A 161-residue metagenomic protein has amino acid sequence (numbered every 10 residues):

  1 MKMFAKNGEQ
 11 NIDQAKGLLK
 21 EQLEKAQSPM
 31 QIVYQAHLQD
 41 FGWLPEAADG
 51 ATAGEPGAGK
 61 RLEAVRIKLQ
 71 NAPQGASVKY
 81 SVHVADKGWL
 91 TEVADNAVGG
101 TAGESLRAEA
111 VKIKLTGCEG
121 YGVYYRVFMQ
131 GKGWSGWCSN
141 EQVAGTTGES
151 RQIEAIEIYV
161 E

Functional and structural regions predicted by a protein language model:
M1-E161: Lectin-type carbohydrate-recognition ectodomains
